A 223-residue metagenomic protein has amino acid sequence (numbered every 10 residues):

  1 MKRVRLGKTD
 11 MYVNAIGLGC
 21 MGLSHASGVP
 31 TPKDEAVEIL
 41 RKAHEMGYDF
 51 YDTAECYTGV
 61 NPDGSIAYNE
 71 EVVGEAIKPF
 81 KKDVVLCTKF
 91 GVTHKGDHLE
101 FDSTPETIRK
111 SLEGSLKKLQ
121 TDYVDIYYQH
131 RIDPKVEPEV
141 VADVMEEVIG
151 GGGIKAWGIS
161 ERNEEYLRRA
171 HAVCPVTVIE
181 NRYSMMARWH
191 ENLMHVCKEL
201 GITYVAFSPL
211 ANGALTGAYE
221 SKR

Functional and structural regions predicted by a protein language model:
M1-V84: N-terminal binding-site loop/beta-alpha segment at the start of enzyme catalytic domains that lines or forms
R3, I132-R223: Beta/alpha (TIM)-barrel catalytic core signal, keyed to glycine-rich beta->alpha loops juxtaposed to Asp/Glu that bind
L6, L18, A36, Y51 (+9 more regions): Conserved, mostly hydrophobic/aromatic
P30-A43, S103-L119, N163-R169: Short, acidic/polar
K42, M46, K118-L119, G152 (+1 more regions): Structural motif
C56-Y57, P79-S103: Structural motif corresponding to the early beta-alpha repeats
G74-V85, L116-Q120, I149, H171-V173: Acidic (Asp/Glu)-rich catalytic clusters
K95-Y128, R182, M186: Active-site gating/metal-coordination segments in enzymes
